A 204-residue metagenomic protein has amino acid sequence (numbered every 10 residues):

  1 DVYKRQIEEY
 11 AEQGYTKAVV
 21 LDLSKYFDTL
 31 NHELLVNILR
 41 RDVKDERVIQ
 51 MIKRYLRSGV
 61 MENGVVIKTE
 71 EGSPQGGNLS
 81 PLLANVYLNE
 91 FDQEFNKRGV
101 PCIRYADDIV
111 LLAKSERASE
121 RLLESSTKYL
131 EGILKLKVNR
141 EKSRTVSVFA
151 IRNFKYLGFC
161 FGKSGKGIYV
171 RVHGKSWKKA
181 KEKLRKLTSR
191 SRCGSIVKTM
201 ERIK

Functional and structural regions predicted by a protein language model:
V2-Y3: Short, small-residue-biased leader/transition segments that mark boundaries at the very start of proteins
K17, V48, V65-V66, P81-K114 (+1 more regions): Active-site palm subdomain of RNA-directed nucleic acid polymerases
L23-H32, Y87: Short acidic, Gly/Ser-rich segments with clustered Asp/Glu that frequently serve as metal-coordination loops in enzyme
V43, T127-L136: A common structural junction motif
D45-R54: Acidic/histidine metal-binding catalytic segments
R57, I133-K204: A conserved non-catalytic segment of reverse transcriptases and RNA-directed RNA polymerases corresponding to the late
S58-L79: Conserved catalytic core of nucleic-acid polymerases
